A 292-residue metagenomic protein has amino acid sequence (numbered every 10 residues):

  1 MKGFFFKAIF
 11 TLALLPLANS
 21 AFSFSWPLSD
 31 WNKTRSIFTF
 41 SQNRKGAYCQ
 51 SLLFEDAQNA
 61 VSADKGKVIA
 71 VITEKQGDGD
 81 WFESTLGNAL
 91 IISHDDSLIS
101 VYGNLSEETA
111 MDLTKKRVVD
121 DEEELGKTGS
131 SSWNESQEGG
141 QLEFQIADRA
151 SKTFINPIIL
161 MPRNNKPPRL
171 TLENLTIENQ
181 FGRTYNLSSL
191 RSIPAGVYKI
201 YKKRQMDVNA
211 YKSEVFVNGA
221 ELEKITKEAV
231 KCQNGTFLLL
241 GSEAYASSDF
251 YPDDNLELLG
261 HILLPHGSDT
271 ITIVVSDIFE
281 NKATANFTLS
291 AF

Functional and structural regions predicted by a protein language model:
M1-K7: Positively charged n-region of N-terminal signal peptides that target proteins for export
K7-L17: Bacterial N-terminal signal peptides
N19-N88, D120-D121, S130-L142, D148 (+4 more regions): Surface-exposed, glycine-biased beta-strand/turn segments
L53-A57, V61-S62, H94-E124: Short histidine-centered loop motifs in beta-beta connectors
G87-N104, S242, F250: Short beta-strand-turn/beta-hairpin segments enriched in glycine/proline and small hydrophobics that form edge-strand
N134, K212, F216-L263: Exoplasmic/lumenal beta-rich domain surfaces
S268, S276-N281: C-terminal regulatory/interaction regions
F279-F292: Short beta-strand elements
